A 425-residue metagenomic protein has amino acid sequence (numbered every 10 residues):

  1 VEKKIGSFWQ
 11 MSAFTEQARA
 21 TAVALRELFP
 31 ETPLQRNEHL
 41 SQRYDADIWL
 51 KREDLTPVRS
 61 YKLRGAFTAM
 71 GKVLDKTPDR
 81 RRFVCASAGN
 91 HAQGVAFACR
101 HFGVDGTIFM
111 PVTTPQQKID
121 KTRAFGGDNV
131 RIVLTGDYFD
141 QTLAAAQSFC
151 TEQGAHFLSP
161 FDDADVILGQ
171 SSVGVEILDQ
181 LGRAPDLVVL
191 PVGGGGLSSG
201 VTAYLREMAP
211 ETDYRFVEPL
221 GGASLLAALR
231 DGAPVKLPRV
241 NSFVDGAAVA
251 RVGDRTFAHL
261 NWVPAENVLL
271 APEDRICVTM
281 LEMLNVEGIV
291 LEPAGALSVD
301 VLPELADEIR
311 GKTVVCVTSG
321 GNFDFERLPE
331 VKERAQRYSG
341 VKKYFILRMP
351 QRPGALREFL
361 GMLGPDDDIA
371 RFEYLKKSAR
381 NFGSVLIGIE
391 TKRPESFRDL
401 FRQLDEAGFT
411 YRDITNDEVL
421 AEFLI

Functional and structural regions predicted by a protein language model:
E2-I425: PLP-dependent amino-acid enzyme catalytic core
